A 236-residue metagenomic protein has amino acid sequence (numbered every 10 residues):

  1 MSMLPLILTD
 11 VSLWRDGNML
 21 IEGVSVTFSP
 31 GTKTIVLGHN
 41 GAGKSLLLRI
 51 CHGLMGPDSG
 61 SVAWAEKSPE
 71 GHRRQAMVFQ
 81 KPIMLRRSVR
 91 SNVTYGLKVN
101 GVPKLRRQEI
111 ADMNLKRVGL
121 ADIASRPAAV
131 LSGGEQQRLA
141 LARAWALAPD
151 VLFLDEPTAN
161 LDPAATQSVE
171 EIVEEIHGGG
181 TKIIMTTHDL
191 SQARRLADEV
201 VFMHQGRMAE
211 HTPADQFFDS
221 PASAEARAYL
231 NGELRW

Functional and structural regions predicted by a protein language model:
H52: Helix-to-loop junction immediately C-terminal to a conserved catalytic motif
L105-I123: Conserved ABC ATPase "signature" region
P127-L131, E135: Conserved ABC ATPase signature
L152-D155: Catalytic Walker B motif of ABC-type/P-loop ATPase nucleotide-binding domains
T187-H188: H-loop/switch region of ABC-family ATPase nucleotide-binding domains
A193-R195: A short, surface-exposed alpha-helical micro-motif characterized by mixed small hydrophobic and charged/polar residues
